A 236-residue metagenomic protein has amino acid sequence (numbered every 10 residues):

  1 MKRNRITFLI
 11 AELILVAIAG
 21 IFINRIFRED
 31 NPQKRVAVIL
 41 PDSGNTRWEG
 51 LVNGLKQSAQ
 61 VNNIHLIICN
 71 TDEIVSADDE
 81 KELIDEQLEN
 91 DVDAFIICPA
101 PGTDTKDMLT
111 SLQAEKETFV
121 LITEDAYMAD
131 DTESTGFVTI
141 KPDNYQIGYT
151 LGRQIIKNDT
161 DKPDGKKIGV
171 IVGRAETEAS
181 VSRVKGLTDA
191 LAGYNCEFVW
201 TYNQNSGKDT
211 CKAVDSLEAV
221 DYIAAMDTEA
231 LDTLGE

Functional and structural regions predicted by a protein language model:
F8-F22: Hydrophobic membrane-insertion alpha-helices, especially the h-region of bacterial N-terminal signal peptides
A37-N53, S58, I67-D78, A100-G102 (+2 more regions): Extracytoplasmic "Venus flytrap"
A37-V38, D91-A100, T118-I122, G169-V172 (+2 more regions): Periplasmic-binding protein-like
R47-N62, I147-L151, E178-C196, T233: Short, solvent-exposed amphipathic alpha-helices that sit in or adjacent to ligand/effector-binding or catalytic
A59-A77, I84, K167-V170, T188-K208: Short beta-strand elements in bilobed, periplasmic/extracellular small-molecule ligand-binding domains
I96-A114, L187, Y202-E236: Hydrophobic alpha-helical
G102-Q146: Flexible loop/hinge segments that line or gate small-molecule binding clefts
V138-K166: Hydrophobic alpha-helical segments within soluble ligand-binding/sensing domains
